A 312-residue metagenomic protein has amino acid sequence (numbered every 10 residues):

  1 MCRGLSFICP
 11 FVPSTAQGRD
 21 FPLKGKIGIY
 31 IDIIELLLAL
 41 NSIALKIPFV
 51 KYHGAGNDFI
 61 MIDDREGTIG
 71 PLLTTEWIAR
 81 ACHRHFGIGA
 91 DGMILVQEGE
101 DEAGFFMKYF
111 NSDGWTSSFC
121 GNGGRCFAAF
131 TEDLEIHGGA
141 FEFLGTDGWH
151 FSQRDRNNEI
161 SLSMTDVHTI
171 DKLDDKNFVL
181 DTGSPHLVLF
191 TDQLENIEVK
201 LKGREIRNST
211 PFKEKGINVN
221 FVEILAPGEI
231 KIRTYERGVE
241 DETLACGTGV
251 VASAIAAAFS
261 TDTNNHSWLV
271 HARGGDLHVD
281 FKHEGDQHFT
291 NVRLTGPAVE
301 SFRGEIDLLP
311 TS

Functional and structural regions predicted by a protein language model:
G4, G18, G25-G28: Residue-identity detector for glycine
V12, A16, D20, D32-E35 (+1 more regions): Acidic, Ala/Val/Gly-enriched low-complexity intrinsically disordered segments
L36-R156, V188-S312: A glycine-rich beta-to-alpha transition motif near the start of alpha/beta enzyme domains, typified by
L162-N177, L201-E205: Active-site glycine-rich loop that binds ribose-phosphate moieties when present
K172-F178, R303-L308: Extended Gly/Ser/Thr-rich low-complexity repeat segments, especially those forming or decorating extracellular
